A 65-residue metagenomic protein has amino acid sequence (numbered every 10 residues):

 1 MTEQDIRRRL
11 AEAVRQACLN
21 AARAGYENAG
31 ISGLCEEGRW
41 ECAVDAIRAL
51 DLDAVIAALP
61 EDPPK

Functional and structural regions predicted by a protein language model:
M1-E3, E61-K65: Short intrinsically disordered terminal tails
M1-N28: N-terminal acidic leader/helix
I31-D62: Short, charge-rich amphipathic interface segments used for partner binding and complex assembly
